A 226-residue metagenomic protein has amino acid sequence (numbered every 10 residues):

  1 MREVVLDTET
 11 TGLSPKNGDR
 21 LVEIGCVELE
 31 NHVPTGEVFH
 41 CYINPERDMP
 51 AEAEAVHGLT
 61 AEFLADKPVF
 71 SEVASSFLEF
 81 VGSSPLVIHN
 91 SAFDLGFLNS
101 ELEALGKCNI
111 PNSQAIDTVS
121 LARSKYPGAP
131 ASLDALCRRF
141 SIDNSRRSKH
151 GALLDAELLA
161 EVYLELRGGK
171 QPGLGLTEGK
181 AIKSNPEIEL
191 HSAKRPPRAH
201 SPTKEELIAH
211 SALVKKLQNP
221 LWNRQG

Functional and structural regions predicted by a protein language model:
M1-S113, R123-P127, A135-K149: Conserved non-catalytic scaffold segment of RNase H-like nuclease domains
A74, P130-L133, L207-H210: Alpha-helix initiation and N-capping motif
P85-I88, F97, E101-L102, S132-H191: Acidic, Mg2+-coordinating catalytic module of metal-dependent nucleases/exonucleases that use a two-metal-ion mechanism
D117: A structured binding-face within diverse protein domains that lines the active/interaction site
P127, H150-L153, S201-K204: Short, well-ordered coil↔helix boundary/capping segments
E165-G226: Acidic two-metal-ion nuclease catalytic site recognized across multiple nuclease folds, prominently DnaQ/RNase D-T
